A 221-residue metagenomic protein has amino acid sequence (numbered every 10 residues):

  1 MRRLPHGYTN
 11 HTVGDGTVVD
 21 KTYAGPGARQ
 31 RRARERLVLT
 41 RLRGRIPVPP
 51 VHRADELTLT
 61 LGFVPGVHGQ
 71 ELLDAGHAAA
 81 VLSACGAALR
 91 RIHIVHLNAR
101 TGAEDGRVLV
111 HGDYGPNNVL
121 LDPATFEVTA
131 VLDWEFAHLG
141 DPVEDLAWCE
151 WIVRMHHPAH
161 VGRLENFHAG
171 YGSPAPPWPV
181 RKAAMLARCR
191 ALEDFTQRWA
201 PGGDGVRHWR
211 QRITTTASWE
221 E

Functional and structural regions predicted by a protein language model:
R2-A33, T40, E71: ATP-binding glycine-rich loop module of kinase domains
T9, E56, G66, W148-E221: Helix-rich C-terminal or lid/interface subdomains of diverse kinases
T9, R45-V48: Non-catalytic scaffold residues of the protein kinase domain
G14-V18, L121-T129: Active-site beta-strand-loop-beta-strand hairpin of nuclease catalytic cores that positions key catalytic residues
A24-G25, L57-A78, R91-L97, C189-D204: A glycine-centered beta->alpha junction motif in the catalytic cores of kinase/phosphotransferase enzymes
L42-I46, G69-A103, L109-G112, N117: Conserved kinase catalytic-core helix
P50-T58: Short beta-strand micro-motifs within the conserved protein kinase catalytic domain, predominantly in the N-lobe
A124-N166: Active-site Asp-x-Gly
